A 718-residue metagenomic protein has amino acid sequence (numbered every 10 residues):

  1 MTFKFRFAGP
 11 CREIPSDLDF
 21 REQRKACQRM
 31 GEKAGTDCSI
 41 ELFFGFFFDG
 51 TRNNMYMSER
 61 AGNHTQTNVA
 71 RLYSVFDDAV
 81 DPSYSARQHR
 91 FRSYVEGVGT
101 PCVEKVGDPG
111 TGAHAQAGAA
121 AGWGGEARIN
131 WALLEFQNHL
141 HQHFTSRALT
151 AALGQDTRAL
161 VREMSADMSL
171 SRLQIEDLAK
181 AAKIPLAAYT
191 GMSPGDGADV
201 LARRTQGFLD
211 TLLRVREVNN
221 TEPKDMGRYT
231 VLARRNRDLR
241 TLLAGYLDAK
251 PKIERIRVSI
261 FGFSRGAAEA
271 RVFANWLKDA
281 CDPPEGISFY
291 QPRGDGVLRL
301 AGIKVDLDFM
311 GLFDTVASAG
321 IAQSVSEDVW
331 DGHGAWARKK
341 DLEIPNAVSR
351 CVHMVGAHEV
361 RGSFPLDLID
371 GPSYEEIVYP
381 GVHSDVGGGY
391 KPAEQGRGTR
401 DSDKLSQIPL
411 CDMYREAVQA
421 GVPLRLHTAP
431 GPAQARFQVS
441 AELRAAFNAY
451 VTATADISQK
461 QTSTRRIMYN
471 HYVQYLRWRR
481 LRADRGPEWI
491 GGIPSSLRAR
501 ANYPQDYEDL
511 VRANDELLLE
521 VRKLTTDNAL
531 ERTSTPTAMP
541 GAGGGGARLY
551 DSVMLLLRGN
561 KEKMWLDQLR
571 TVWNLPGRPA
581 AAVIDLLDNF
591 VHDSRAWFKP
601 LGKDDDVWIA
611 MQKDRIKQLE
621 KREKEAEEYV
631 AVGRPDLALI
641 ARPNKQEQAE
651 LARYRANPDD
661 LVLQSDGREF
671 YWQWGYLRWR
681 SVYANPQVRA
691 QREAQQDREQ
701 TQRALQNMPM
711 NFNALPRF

Functional and structural regions predicted by a protein language model:
T2-F718: Active-site- or binding-pocket-proximal scaffold segments within functional domains
